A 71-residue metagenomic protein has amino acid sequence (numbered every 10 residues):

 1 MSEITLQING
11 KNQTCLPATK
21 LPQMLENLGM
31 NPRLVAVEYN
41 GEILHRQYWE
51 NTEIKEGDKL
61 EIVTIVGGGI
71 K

Functional and structural regions predicted by a protein language model:
M1-K71: Ubiquitin-like/PB1-type beta-grasp interaction modules and other compact soluble beta-rich domains
